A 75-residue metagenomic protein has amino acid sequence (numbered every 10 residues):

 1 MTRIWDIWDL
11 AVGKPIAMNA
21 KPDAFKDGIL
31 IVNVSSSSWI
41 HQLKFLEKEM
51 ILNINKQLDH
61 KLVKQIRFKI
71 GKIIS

Functional and structural regions predicted by a protein language model:
M1-S35, H41-S75: Contiguous, often N-terminal, cationic amphipathic patches that form binding interfaces
